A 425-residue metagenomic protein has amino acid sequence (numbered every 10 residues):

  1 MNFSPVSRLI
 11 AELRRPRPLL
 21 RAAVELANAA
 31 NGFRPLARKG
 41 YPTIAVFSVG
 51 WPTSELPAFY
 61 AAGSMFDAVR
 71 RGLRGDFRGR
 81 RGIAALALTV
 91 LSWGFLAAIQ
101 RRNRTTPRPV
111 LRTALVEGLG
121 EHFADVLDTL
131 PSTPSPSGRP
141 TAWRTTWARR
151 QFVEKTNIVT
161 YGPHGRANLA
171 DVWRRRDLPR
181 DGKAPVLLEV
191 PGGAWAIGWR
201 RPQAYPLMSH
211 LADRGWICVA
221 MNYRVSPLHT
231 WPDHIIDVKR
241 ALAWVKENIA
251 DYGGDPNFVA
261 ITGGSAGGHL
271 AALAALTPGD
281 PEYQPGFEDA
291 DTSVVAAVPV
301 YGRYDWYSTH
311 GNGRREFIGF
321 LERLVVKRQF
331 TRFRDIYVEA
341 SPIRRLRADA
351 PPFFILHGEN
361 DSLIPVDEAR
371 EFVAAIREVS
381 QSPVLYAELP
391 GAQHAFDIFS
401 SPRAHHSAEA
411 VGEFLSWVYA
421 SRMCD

Functional and structural regions predicted by a protein language model:
P35-R38, S64-G72, R240-N312: Primarily recognizes the serine-hydrolase "nucleophile elbow" in alpha/beta-hydrolase and SGNH/GDSL folds
A45, S308-R345, P351: Mobile cap/lid helix-loop segments that gate and shape the active-site cleft of serine hydrolases
A45-A62, F123-D181: N-terminal cap/lid segment of alpha/beta-hydrolase-fold proteins
D181-G193: Short beta-strand element of the alpha/beta-hydrolase
W199-M208, V219-F258, I398-S407: Catalytic nucleophile-loop/oxyanion-hole region of alpha/beta-hydrolase and closely related hydrolase-like folds
D349, I355-H357, D361: Short beta-strand/loop motif that positions the catalytic acidic residue of the alpha/beta-hydrolase fold
S362-E371: Conserved alpha/beta-hydrolase "acid-adjacent" motif
P402-D425: Catalytic active-site module of serine/aspartate enzymes centered on a nucleophile-bearing elbow/loop
